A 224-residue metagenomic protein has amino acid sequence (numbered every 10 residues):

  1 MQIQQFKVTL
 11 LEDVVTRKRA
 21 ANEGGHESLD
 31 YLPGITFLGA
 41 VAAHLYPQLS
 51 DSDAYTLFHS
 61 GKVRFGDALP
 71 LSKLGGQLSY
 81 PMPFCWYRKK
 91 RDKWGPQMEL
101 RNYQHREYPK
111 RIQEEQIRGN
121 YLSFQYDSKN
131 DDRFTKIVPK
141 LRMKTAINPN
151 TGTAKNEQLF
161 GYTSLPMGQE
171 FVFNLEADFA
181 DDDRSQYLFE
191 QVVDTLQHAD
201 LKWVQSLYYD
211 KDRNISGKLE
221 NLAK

Functional and structural regions predicted by a protein language model:
M1-K224: Conserved active-site/ligand-binding neighborhood in enzyme cores
